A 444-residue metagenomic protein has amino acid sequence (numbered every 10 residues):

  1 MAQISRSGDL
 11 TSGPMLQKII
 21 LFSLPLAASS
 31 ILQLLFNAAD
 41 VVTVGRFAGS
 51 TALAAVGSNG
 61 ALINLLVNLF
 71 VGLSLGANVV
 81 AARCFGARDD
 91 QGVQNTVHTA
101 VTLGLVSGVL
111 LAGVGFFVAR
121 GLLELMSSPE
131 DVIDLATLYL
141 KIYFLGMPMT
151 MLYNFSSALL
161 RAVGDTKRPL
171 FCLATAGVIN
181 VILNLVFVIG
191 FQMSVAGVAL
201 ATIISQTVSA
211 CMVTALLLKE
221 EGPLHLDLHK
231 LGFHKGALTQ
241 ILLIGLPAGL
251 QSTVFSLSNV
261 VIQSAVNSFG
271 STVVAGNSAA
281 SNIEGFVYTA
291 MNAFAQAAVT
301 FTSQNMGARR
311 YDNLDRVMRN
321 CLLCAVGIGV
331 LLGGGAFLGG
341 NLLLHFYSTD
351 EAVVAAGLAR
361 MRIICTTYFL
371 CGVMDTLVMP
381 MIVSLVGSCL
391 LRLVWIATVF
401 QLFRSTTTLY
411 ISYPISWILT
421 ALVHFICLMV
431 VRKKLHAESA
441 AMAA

Functional and structural regions predicted by a protein language model:
M1-S23, A81-G146, I179, G190-G245 (+2 more regions): Short alpha-helical transmembrane segments in multi-pass integral membrane proteins
S12, L16-L35, A39, L62-L69 (+8 more regions): Residue-level signal for short hydrophobic patches within transmembrane helices of multi-pass membrane transporters
L21-D40, I142, A176, S205-S209 (+2 more regions): Transmembrane helical elements of multi-pass membrane transporters/channels
I31, L35-A54, L123-E130, V186-M193 (+5 more regions): Helix-terminus/linker motif at the lipid-water interface of multi-pass membrane proteins
A38-V42, G113, G121, F155-L159 (+9 more regions): Alpha-helical transmembrane segments of multipass membrane proteins
A48-A61, A136, L140, A199 (+3 more regions): Small-residue hotspots at the loop-to-helix junctions and early N-terminal turns of transmembrane alpha-helices
L53-G113, T150-P169, Q263, G276-G340 (+1 more regions): Small-residue-rich hydrophobic transmembrane alpha-helices
I364-F400: A late C-terminal transmembrane helix in Major Facilitator Superfamily
